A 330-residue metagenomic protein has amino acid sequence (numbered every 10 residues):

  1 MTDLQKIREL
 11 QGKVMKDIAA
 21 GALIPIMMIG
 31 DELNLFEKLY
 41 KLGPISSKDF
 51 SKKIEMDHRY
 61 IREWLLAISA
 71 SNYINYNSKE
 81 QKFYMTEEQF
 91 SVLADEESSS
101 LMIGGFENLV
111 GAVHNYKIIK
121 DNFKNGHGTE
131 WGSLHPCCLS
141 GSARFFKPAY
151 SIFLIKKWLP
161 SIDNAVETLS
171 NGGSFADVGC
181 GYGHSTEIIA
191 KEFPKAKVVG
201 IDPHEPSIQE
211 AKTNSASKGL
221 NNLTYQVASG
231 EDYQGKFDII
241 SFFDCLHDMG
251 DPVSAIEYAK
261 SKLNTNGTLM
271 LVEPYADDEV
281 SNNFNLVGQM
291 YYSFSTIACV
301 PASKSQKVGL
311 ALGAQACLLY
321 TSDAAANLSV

Functional and structural regions predicted by a protein language model:
D17-G21, M27-G30, E37-K38, A67-G173: Conserved Class I S-adenosyl-L-methionine-dependent methyltransferase catalytic core
N171-G181: Conserved class I S-adenosyl-L-methionine
A176, I188-E231: Class I SAM-dependent methyltransferase SAM/SAH-binding core
G183-E187: Glycine-rich SAM-binding Motif I of class I
E231-I240: A short acidic, Gly/Pro-enriched loop at the edge of an enzyme's catalytic core that lines a small-molecule cofactor
V253-T265: A short glycine-rich, Lys/Arg-flanked "PGG" loop and its adjoining helix->strand segment in the class I
V272-L319: C-terminal alpha-helical "lid/dimerization" subdomain adjacent to the S-adenosyl-L-methionine
Y320-A325: Conserved small/polar residues in nucleotide/adenosyl-binding loops
